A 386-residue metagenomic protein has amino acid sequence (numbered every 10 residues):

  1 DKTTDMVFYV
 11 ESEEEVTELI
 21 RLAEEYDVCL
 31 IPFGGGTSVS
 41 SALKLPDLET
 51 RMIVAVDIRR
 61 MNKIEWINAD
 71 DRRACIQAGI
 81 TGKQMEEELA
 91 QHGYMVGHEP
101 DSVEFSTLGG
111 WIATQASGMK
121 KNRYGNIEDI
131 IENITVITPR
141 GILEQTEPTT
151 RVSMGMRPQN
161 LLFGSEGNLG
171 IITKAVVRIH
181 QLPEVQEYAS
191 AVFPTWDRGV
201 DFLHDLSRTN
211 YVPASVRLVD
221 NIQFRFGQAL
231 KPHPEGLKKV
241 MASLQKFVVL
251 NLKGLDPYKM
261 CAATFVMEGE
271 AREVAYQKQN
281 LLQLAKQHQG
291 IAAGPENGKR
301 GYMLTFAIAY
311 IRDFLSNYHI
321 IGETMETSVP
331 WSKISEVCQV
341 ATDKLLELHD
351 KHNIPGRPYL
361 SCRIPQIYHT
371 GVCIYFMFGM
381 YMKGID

Functional and structural regions predicted by a protein language model:
D1, V200-D386: C-terminal substrate-recognition/cap domain of FAD-linked oxidoreductases
D1-R59: Glycine-rich N-terminal segment of FAD-binding domains in flavoprotein oxidoreductases, spanning the beta-loop-helix
K2-T4, N68-D71, L182-E187, K259 (+1 more regions): Short glycine-enriched loop/turn motifs at secondary-structure junctions
D5-E11, I179, E187-P194, F265-M267 (+1 more regions): Short, well-ordered beta-strand elements within core beta-sheets of diverse protein domains
V39-S41, F105-G109, F224-R225, Q245: Beta-rich nucleic-acid/ligand-interaction surfaces
N62-V219, K231: FAD-binding subdomain of flavoenzyme oxidoreductases
